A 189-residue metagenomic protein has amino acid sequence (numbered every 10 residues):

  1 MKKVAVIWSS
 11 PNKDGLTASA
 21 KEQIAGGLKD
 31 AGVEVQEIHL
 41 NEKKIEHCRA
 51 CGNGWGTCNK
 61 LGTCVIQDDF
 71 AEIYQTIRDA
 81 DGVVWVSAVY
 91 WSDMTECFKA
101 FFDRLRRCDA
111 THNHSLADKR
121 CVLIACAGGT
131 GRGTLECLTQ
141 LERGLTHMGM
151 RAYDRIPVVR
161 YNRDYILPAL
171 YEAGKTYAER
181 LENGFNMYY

Functional and structural regions predicted by a protein language model:
M1-T111, I156-P157, R163-Y189: N-terminal beta1-alpha1-beta2 submodule of the flavodoxin-like/Rossmannoid cofactor-binding fold
E96-C97, A110-R155: Short, glycine-/small-residue-rich phosphate/pyrophosphate-handling segment
